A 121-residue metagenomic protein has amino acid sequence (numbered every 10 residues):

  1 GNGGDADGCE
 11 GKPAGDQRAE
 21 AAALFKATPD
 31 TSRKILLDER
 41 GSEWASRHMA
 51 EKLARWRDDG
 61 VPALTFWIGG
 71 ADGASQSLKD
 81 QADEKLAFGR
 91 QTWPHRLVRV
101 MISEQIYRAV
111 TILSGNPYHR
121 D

Functional and structural regions predicted by a protein language model:
N2-T65: S-adenosyl-L-methionine/SAH cofactor-binding core of RNA-modifying enzymes
G41, D72-A74: Conserved nucleotide-binding/hydrolysis micro-motifs of P-loop NTPases
G69: Rossmann-fold NAD(P)-binding glycine/threonine-rich loop
Q76-R120: Structured adenosyl-cofactor binding patch, chiefly the S-adenosyl-L-methionine
